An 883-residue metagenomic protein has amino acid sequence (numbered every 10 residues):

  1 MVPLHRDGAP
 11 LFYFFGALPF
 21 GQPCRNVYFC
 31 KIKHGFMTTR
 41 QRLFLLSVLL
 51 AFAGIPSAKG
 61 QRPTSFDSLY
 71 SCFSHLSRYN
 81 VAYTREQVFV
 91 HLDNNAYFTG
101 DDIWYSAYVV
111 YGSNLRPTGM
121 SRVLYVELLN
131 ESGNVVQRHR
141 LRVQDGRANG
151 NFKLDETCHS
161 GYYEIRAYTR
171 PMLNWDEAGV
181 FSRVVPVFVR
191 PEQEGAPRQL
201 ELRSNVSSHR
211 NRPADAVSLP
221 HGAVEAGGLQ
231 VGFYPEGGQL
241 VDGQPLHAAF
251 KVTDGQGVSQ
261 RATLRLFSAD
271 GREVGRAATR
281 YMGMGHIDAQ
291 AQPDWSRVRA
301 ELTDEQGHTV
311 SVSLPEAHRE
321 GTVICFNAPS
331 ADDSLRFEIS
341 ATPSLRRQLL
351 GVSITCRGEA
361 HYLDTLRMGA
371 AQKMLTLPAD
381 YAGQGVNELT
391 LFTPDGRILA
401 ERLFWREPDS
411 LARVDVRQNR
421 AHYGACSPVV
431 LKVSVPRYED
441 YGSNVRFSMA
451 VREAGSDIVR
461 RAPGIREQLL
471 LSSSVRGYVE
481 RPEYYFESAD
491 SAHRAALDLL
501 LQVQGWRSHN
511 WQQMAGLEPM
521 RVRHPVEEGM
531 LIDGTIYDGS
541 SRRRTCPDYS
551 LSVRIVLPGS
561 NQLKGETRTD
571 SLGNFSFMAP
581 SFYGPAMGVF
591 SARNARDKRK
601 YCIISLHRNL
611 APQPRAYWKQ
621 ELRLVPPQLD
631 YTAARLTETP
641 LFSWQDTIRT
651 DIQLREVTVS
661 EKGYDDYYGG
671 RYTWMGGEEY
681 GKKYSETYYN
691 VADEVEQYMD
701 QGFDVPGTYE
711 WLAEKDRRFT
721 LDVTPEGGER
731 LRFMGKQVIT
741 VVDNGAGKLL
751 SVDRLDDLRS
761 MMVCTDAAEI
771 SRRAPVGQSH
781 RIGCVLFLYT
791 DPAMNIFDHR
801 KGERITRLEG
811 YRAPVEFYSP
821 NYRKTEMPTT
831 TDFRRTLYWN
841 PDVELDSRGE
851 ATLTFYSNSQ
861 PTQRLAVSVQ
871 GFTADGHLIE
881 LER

Functional and structural regions predicted by a protein language model:
M1, H5-C72: Bacterial Sec-dependent N-terminal signal peptides
P63-E86, H91, Y97-F98, D102-R142 (+3 more regions): Contiguous segments within soluble domain cores/interaction surfaces
Y79-V81, F98, D155-S160, T169-H247 (+14 more regions): Surface-exposed, low-complexity/disordered segments and acidic/polar micro-motifs at processing/linker regions
Y83-Q87, L128-Q137, F267-R272, T355-H361 (+2 more regions): Short beta-strand and strand-turn-strand segments in soluble, beta-rich domains
A107, E164-P171, T390, S868-F872: Internal, hydrophobic beta-strand segments that form the core of beta-sheet-rich folds
H139-Q144, R276-Y281, D364-G369, G565-D570 (+1 more regions): Short beta-strand segments within Ig-like beta-sandwich modules, predominantly Fibronectin type-III
G150-K153: Ligand-binding face of N-terminal immunoglobulin V-set domains in extracellular IgSF glycoproteins
Y163-A167, S296-V298, N387-L389, A586: A short tyrosine-centered beta-strand micro-motif
